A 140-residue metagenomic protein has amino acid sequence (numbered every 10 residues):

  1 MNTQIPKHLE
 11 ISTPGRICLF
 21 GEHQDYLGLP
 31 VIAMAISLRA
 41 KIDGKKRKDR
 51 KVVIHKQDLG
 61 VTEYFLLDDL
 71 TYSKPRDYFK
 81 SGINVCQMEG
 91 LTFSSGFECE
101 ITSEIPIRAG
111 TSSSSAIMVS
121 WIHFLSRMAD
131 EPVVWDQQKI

Functional and structural regions predicted by a protein language model:
M1-S115, V119-Q137: ATP-binding N-lobe of GHMP and related small-molecule kinases
